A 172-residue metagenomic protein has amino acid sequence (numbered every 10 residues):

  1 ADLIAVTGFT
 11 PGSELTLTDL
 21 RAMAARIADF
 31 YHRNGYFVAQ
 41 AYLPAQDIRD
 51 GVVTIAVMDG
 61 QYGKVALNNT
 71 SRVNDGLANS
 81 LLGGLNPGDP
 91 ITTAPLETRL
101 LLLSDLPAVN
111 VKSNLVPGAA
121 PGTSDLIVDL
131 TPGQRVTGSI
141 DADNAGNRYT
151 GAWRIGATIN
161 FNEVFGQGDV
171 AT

Functional and structural regions predicted by a protein language model:
A1-G146, T158: Periplasmic polypeptide-binding modules associated with outer-membrane biogenesis and secretion
N147-G151: Replace "Gram-negative outer membrane beta-barrel proteins" with "bacterial and organellar outer membrane beta-barrel
W153-I159: Hydrophobic, lipid-facing positions within transmembrane beta-strands of outer-membrane proteins
V164-V170: Short loop/turn motifs that connect adjacent beta-strands in outer-membrane beta-barrel proteins
